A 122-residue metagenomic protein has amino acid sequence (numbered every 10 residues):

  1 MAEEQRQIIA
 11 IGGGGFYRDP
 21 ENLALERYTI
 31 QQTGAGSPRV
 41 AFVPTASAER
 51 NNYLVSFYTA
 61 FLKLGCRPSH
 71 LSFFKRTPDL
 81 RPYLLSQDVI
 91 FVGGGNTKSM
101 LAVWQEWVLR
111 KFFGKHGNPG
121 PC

Functional and structural regions predicted by a protein language model:
M1-G93: N-terminal beta1-alpha1 cap of cysteine-dependent amidohydrolase-like domains
H70-C122: Flexible gly/pro-rich beta->alpha loop and the following alpha-helix that scaffold active-site loops
